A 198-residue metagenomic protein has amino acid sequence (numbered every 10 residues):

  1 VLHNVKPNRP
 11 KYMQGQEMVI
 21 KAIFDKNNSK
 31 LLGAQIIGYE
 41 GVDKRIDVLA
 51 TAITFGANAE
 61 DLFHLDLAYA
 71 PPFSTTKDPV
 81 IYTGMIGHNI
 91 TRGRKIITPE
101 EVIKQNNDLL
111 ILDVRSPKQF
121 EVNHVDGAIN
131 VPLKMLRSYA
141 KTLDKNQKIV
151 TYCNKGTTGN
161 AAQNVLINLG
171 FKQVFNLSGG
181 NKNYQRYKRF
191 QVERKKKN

Functional and structural regions predicted by a protein language model:
V1-L2, I111-V114: Short, conserved beta-strand edge motifs with alternating hydrophobic and charged residues
V1-N27: Structured beta-strand/loop patches that form or line metal/cofactor-binding pockets in enzymes
K6-P10, Q35-D43, A70-P72: Glycine-rich phosphate/pyrophosphate-binding beta-alpha loops
I23, R115-P117: Anionic group-transfer/hydrolysis microenvironments
K30-L31: Hydrophobic "anchor" residues
E40-A59: A short, polar/charged loop-to-alpha-helix boundary motif
E60-L110, P117-V150, N154-N198: Rhodanese-like catalytic fold shared by cysteine-dependent sulfurtransferases and DSP/PTP-type phosphatases
